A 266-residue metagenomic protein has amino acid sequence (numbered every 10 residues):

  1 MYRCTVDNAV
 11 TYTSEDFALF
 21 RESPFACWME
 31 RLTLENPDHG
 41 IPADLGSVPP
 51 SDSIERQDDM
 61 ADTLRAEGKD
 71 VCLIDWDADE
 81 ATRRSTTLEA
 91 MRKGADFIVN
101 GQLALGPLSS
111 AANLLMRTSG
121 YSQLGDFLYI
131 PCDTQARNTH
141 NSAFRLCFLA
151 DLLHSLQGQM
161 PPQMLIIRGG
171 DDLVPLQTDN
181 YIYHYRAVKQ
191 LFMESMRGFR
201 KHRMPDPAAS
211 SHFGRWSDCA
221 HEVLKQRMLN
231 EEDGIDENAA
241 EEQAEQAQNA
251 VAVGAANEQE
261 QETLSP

Functional and structural regions predicted by a protein language model:
M1-L124: Metal-dependent nuclease catalytic cores that hydrolyze phosphodiester bonds in DNA/RNA, characterized by
D7-R21, H140-A143, M204-P207, L264-S265: Structural motif
S47-P49, R56, Q159-P161, L191-M196: Short, surface-exposed, polar/charged, turn-prone segments marking secondary-structure boundaries
K69-L73, G158-M164, S195-P205: Short secondary-structure capping/junction motifs at helix and strand boundaries
L73-D75, R117, M160, Q177 (+2 more regions): Short, solvent-exposed coil/turn linker segments
L103-M193: Nucleic-acid nuclease catalytic cores
D179-P266: Long, highly charged, low-complexity intrinsically disordered interaction regions that mediate electrostatic DNA/RNA
